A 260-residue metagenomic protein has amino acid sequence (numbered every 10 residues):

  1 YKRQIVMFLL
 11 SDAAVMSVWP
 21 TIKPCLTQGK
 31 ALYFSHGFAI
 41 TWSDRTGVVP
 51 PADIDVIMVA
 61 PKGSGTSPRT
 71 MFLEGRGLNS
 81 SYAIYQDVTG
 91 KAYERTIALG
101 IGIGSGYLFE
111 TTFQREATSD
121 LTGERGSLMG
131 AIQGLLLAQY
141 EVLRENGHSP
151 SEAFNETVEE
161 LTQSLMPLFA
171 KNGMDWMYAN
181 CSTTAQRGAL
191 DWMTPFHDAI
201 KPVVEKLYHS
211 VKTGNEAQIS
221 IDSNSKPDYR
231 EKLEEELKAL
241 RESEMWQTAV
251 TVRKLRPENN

Functional and structural regions predicted by a protein language model:
Y1-Q4: Conserved small/polar residues in nucleotide/adenosyl-binding loops
L9-S11, H36: Glycine-rich, N-terminal phosphate-binding loop of Rossmann-like dinucleotide-binding domains
D12-I22: Glycine/threonine-rich flexible loop motifs
I22-Q28, V48-A52: Short, conserved loop/helix-junction motifs that constitute active-site signature segments in enzyme catalytic cores
Y33-R125: Rossmann-fold dinucleotide-binding core
L137-R144: Amphipathic alpha-helical segments within well-ordered protein domains
E145-N260: NAD(P)-dependent Rossmann-like dehydrogenase/reductase catalytic/cofactor-binding core
